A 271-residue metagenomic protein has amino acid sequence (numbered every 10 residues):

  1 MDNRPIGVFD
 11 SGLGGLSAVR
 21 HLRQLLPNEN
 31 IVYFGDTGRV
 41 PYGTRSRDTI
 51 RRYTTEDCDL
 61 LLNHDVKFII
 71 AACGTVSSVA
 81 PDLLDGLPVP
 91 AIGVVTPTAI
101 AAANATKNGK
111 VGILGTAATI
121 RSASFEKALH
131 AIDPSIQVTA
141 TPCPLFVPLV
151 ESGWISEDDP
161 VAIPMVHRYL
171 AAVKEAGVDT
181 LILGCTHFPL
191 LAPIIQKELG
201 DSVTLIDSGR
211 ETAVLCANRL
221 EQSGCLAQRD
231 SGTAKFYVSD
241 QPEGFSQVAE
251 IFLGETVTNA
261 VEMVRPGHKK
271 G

Functional and structural regions predicted by a protein language model:
M1-G271: Non-catalytic structural scaffold of enzyme domains
